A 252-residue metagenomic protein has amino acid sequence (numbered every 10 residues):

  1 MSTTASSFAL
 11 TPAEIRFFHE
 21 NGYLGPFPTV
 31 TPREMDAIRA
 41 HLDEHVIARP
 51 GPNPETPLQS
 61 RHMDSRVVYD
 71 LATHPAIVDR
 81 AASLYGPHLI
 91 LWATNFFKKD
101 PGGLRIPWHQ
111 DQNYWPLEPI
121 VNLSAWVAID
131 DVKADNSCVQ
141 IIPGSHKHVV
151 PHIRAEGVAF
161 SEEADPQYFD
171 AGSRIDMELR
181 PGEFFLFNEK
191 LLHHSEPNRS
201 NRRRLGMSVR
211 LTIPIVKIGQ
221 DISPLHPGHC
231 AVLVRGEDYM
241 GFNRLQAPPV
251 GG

Functional and structural regions predicted by a protein language model:
M1-L117, R154, I222, C230 (+1 more regions): Non-heme Fe(II)-dependent double-stranded beta-helix
T3, A48, F184, L191-G252: Non-heme Fe(II)/2-oxoglutarate
Y23, S124-A128, C138, R174-D176 (+2 more regions): Conserved hydrophobic/aromatic beta-strand scaffold that supports enzyme active sites
P87, P101, Q112, L117-E118 (+2 more regions): Active-site region of the double-stranded beta-helix
D100, K133, H148, I213-I215 (+1 more regions): Feature marks short, surface-exposed loop/turn motifs that line or immediately flank catalytic pockets and channel
D111-N122, G172-S173, L179, R202: A short beta-loop-beta micro-motif enriched in histidine and acidic residues
P116-A134, E178, V209-P214: Short, conserved beta-strand element in jelly-roll/cupin
A134-E196, I218, P227: Double-stranded beta-helix
